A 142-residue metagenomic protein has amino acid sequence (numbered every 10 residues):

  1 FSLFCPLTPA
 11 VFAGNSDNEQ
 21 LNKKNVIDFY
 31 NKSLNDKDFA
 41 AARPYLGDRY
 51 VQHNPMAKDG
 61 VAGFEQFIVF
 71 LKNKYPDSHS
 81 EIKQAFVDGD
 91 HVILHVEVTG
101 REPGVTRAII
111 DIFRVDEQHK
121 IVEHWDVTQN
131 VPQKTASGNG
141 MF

Functional and structural regions predicted by a protein language model:
S2, P9-F142: C-terminal and inter-domain tail/linker signature
